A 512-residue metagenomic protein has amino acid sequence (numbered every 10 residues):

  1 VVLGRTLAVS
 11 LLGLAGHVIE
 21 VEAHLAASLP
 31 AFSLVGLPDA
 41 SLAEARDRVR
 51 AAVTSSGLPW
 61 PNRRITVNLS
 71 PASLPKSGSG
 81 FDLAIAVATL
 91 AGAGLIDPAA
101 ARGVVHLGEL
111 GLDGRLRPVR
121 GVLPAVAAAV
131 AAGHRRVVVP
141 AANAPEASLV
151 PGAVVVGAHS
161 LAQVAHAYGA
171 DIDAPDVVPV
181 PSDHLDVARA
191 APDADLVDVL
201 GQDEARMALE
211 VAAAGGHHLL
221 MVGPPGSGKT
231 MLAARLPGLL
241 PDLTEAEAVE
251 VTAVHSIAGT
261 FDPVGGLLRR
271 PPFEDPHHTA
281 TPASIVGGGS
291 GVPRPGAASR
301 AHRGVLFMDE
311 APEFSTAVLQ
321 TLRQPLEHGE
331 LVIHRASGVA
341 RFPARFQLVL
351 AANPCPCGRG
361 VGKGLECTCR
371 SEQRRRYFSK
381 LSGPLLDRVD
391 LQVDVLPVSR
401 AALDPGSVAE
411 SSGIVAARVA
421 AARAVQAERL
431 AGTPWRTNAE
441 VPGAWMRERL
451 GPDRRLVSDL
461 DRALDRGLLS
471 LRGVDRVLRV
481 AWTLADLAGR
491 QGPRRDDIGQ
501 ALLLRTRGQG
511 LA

Functional and structural regions predicted by a protein language model:
V1-L220, P224-S227, H334, G492-A512: Peripheral, non-AAA+ core regions of ATP-driven protein-machinery
V35-R46, P59-P61, N68-G78, P293 (+1 more regions): Basic, amphipathic alpha-helical bundle interface domains used for macromolecular binding and assembly
W60-R63, A100-A101, G133, P151 (+8 more regions): Short loop/turn elements that form and flank the Walker-type P-loop nucleotide-binding site in RecA-like NTPase cores
D113, M308-S315, G358: Catalytic P-loop NTPase motifs of RecA-like helicase/translocase cores
E210, G266, P271-P272, A283-L306 (+1 more regions): Conserved alpha-helical scaffold flanking the Walker A/P-loop in AAA+ ATPase domains
M221-D262, H328: Walker A/P-loop
G223, G287, E310: The Walker A (P-loop) glycine that initiates the GxxxxGKT/S ATP-binding motif of P-loop NTPases
R303, D309-E310, T321: Walker B catalytic acidic pair
